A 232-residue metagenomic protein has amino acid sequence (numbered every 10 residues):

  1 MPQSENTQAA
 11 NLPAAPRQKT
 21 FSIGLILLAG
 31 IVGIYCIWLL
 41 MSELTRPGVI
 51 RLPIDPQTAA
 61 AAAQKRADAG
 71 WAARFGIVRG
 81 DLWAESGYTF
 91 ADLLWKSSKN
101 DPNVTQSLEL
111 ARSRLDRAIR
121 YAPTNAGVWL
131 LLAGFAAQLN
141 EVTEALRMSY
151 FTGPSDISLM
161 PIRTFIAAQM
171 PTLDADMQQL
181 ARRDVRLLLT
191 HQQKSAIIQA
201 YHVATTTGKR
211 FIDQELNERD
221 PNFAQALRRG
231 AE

Functional and structural regions predicted by a protein language model:
M1-P16: N-terminal Lys/Arg-rich, disordered targeting/topogenic segments
A14-Q18, D174-E232: Terminal, low-structured helical/coil segments at or just beyond the last alpha-helical repeat
K19-L44: Hydrophobic membrane-insertion alpha-helices, especially the h-region of bacterial N-terminal signal peptides
G30, Q64-W71, N103-R117, V142-T152 (+2 more regions): Alpha-helical repeat scaffolds
W38-D55, R74-S98, A122-G134, I157-Q169 (+2 more regions): Amphipathic alpha-helical repeat scaffolds of TPR domains
V49-A69: Short extracytoplasmic/periplasmic juxtamembrane "stem" segments immediately C-terminal to an N-terminal membrane anchor
E85-S97, P102-T152: Membrane-embedded segments
Q138-E141, P154, T172-L173, T206-T207: Alpha-helix capping and inter-helical loop/turn segments
